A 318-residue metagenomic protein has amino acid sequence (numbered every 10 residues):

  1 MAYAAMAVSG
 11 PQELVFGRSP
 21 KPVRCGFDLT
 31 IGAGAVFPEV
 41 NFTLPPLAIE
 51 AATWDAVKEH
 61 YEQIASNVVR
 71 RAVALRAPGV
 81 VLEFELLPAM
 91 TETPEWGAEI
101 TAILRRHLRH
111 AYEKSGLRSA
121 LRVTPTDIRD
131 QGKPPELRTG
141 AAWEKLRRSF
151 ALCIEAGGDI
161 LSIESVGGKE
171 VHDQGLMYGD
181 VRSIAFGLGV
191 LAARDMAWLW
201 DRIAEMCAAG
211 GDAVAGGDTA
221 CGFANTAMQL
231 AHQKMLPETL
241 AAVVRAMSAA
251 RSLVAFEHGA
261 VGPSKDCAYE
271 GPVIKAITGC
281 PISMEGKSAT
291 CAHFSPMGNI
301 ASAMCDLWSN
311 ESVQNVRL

Functional and structural regions predicted by a protein language model:
Y3, V8-L14, S19-A56, L117-L137 (+1 more regions): N-terminal small/glycine-rich loop or linker at the start of catalytic domains across soluble metabolic enzymes
A48-I49, G79-T91: Terminal or standalone catalytic/regulatory effector modules within metabolic enzymes and repeat proteins
A56-S66, R70-V73, L86-L318: Helix-rich catalytic cores of soluble enzyme domains
